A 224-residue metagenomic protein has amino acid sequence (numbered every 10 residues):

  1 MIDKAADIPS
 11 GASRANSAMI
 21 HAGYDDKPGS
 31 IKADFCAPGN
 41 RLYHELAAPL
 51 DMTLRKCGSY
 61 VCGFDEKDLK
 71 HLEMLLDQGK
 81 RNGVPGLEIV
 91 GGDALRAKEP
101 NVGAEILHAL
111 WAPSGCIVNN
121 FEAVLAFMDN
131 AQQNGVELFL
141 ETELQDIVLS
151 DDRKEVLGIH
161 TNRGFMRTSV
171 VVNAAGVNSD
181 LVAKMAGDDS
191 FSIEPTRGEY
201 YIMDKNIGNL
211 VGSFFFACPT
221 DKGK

Functional and structural regions predicted by a protein language model:
M1-S13: Glycine-rich FAD pyrophosphate-binding loop
G11-A18, V102: Short, flexible, mixed-charge acidic loops at enzyme active sites
S13-R14, M74, A183-A186: Short amphipathic alpha-helical segments
R14, G39-Y43, A123, F127 (+1 more regions): Alpha-helical packing segments of well-folded alpha/beta enzyme cores
A18-K98, L107: Dinucleotide-binding Rossmann-like beta1-alpha1 core, especially the glycine-rich loop that anchors the ADP
E88-G91, F139-L140, N173: General beta-strand structural signal in soluble alpha/beta enzymes
L110-V170: Helical element adjacent to the flavin cofactor pocket in flavoenzyme catalytic cores
I147-K224: Flavin-dependent oxidoreductases
